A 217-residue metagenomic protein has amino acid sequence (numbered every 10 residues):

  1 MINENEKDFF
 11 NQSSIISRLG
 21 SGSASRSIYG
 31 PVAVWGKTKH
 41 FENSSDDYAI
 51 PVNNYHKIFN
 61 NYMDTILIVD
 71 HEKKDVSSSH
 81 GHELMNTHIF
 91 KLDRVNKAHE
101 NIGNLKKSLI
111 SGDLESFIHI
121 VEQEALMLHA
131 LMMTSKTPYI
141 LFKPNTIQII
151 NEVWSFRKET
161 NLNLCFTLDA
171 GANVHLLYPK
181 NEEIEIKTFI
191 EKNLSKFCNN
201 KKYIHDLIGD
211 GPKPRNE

Functional and structural regions predicted by a protein language model:
M1-N61: Gly/Ser-rich oxyanion-binding loop with an adjacent helix/lid that shapes the negatively charged ligand pocket
N54-E217: C-terminal nucleotide
